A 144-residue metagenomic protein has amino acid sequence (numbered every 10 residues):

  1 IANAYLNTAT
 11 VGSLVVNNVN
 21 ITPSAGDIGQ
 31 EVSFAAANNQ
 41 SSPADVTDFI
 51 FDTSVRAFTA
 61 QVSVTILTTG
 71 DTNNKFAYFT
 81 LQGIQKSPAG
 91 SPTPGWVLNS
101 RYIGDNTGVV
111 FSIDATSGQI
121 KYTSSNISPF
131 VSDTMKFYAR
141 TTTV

Functional and structural regions predicted by a protein language model:
I1-P43: Intrinsic low-complexity, repeat-rich intrinsically disordered segments enriched in small/flexible residues
A4, A9, L14, I21 (+5 more regions): Hydrophobic beta-strand residues in large extracellular and virion-surface proteins
G12, R56, T116-G118: Beta-strand-connecting loop/turn residues
S13, T69-D71, V131: Intrinsically disordered, low-complexity acidic/polar segments
V32-N38, P43-D52, D105-D114: Beta-sandwich interaction modules
D45-S87: Beta-rich globular "head" domains
T69-D114: Extracellular attachment/recognition segments
L98-V144: Low-complexity intrinsically disordered segments
